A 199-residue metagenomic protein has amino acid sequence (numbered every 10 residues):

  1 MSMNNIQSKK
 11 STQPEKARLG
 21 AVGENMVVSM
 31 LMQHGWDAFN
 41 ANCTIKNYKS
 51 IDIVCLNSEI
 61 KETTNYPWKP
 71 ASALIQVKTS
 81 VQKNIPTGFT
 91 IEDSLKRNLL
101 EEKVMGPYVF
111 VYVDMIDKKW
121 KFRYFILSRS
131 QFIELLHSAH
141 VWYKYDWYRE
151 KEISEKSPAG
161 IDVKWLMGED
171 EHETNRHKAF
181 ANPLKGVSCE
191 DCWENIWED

Functional and structural regions predicted by a protein language model:
M1-K49, V54-D199: Mixed-charge (Asp/Glu-Lys/Arg
